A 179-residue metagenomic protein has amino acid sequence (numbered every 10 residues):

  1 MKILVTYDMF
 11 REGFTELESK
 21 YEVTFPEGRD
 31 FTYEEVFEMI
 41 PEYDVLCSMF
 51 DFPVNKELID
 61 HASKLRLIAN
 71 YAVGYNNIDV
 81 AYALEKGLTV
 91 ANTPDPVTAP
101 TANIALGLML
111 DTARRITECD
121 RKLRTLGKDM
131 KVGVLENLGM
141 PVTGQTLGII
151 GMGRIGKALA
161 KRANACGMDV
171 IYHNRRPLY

Functional and structural regions predicted by a protein language model:
M1-T93: An N-terminal-biased, well-structured beta-alpha scaffold segment characteristic of Rossmann-like dinucleotide-binding
K2, T89, Q145-T146, D169: Charged active-site motifs of nucleotide-sugar-dependent glycosyltransferases
F25-F31, M49-F50, T125-L135, Y179: Short gly/ser/thr-rich secondary-structure transition/capping motifs
K86, P94-T146, A158, Y172-R175: Phosphate-binding beta-alpha-beta segment of Rossmann-like dinucleotide-binding domains, i.e., the NAD(P)
G148-I150: Conserved N-terminal Rossmann-fold NAD(P)-binding element of oxidoreductases
I155: Hydrophobic/small residue at the entry helix of a nucleotide-binding pocket
A160, N164: Gly/Ala-rich phosphate-binding loop of Rossmann-like dinucleotide-binding domains, activating on the conserved
A165-Y179: NAD(P)-binding Rossmann-fold cofactor-contacting core
